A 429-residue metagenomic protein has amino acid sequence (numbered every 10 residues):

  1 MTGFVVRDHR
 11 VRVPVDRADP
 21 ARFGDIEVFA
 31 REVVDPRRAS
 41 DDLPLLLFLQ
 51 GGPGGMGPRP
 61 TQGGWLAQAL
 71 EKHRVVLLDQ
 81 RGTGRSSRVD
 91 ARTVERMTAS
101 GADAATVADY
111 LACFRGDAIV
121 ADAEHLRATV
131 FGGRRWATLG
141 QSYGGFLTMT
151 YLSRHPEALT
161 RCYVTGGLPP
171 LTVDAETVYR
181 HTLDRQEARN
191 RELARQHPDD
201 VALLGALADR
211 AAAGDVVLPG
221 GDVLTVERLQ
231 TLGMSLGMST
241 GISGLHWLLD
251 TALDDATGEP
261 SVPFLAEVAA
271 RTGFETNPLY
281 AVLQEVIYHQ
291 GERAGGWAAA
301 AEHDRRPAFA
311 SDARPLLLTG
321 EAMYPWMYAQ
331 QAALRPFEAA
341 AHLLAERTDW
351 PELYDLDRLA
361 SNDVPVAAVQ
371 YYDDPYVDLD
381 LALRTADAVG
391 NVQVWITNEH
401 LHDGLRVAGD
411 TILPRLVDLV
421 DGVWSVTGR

Functional and structural regions predicted by a protein language model:
T2-G220, P336-A341, P351-L359, V364 (+2 more regions): Gly/Pro-rich cap/lid or specificity-loop segments adjacent to the active site
D35, D387-G390: Charged, amphipathic alpha-helical interaction segments
L159, V389-V392: Core-facing hydrophobic residues within beta-strands of well-ordered domains
D215-R347: Alpha/beta-hydrolase fold active-site neighborhood
L248-D250, D378-D387: Short alpha-helix in the alpha/beta-hydrolase fold that links the catalytic acid
A367-D373: Conserved strand-to-loop "acid loop" that flanks and positions the catalytic carboxylate
